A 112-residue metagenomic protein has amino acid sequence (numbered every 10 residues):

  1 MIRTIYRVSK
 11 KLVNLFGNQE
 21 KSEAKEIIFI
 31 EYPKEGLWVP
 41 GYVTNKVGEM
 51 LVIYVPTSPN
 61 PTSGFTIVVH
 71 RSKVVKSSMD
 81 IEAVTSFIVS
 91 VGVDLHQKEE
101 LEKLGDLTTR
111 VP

Functional and structural regions predicted by a protein language model:
M1-I28: Alpha-helical transmembrane segments and their juxtamembrane interface "caps" in small multi-pass membrane proteins
E20-P112: Terminal membrane-proximal soluble interaction domains of membrane-associated proteins
